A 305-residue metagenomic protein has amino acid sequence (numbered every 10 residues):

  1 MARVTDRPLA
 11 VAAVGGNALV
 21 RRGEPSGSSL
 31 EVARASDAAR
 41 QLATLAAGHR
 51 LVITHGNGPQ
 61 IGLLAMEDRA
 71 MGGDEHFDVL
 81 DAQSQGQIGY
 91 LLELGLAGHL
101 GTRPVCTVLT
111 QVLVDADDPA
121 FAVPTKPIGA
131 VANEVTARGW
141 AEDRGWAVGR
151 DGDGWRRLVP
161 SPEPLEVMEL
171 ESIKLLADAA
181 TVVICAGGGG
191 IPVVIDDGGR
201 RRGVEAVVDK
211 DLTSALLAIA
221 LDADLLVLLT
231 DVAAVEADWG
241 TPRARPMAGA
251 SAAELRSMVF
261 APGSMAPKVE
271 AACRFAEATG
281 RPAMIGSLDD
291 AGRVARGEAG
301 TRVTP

Functional and structural regions predicted by a protein language model:
A2-P305: C-terminal catalytic "cap/lid" subdomain
